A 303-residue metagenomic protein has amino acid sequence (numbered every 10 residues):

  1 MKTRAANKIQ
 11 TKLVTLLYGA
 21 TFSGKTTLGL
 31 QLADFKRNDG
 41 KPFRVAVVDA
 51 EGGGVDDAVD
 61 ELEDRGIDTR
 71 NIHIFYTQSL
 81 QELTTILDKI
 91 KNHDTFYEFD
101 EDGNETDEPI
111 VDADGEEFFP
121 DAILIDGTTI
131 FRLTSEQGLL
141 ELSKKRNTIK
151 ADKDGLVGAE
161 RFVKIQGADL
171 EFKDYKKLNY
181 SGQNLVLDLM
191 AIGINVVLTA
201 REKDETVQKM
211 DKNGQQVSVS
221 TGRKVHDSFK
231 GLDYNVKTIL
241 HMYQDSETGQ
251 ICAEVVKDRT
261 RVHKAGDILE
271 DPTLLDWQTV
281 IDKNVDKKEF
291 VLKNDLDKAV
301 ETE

Functional and structural regions predicted by a protein language model:
M1-K2, I9-L13, F22, T248-E303: C-terminal regions of RecA-like/P-loop NTPase motor modules
K2, A6-F118, A122, I130 (+1 more regions): Conserved P-loop
E51, D126-G127, L198-K203: A short beta-strand-to-loop transition that corresponds to the Sensor-1 phosphate-sensing loop of AAA+ P-loop ATPases
V55-A58, I130-S135, L140, E205-K212 (+1 more regions): Switch/connector loops and helix/strand junctions flanking conserved nucleotide-binding motifs in nucleotide-processing
D64-R65, L139-S143, G214-Q216: Glycine-rich, phosphate-binding/catalytic loops in enzymes
I123-A151: Short, solvent-exposed beta-strand-terminating loops
N147-K203, V225-T238: Substrate-engagement module of ASCE P-loop NTPases
L187-L275: Phosphate-binding/switch region of NTP-binding enzymes
